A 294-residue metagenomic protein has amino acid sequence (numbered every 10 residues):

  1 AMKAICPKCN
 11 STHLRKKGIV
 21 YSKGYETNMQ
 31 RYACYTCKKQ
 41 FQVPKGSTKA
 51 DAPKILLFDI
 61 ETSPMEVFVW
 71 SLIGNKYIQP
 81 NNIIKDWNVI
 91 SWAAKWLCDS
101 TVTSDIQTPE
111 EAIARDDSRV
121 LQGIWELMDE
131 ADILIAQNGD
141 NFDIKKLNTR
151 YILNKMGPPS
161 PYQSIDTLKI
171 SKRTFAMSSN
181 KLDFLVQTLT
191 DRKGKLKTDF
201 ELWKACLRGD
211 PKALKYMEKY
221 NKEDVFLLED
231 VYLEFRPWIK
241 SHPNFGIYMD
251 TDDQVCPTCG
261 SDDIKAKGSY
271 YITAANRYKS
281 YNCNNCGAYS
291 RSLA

Functional and structural regions predicted by a protein language model:
A1-K3, K23-N28, S47-T48, R236-D253 (+1 more regions): Short, flexible, mixed-charge glycine/proline-rich loop motifs that serve as phosphate/nucleic-acid-contacting
A4-P7, Y32, Q254-P257, K279-Y281: Cys/His-enriched microdomains
P7-S11, T36, P257-T258, N285: Short, cysteine/histidine-rich loop/knuckle motifs that typically chelate Zn2+
P7-T27, S261-Y281: Short recognition patches in nucleic-acid-associated and regulatory proteins
K16-I19, N28-I60: N-terminal accessory regions of nucleic-acid-interacting proteins
G24-Q40, A275-Y289: Cysteine-rich micro-motifs
G46-M128: Conserved RNase H-like, two-metal-ion catalytic cores of nucleic-acid enzymes
P53, W87-I106, E130-P237, S241: Metal-dependent phosphoesterase core characteristic of DEDDh/y 3'-5' exonuclease domains
